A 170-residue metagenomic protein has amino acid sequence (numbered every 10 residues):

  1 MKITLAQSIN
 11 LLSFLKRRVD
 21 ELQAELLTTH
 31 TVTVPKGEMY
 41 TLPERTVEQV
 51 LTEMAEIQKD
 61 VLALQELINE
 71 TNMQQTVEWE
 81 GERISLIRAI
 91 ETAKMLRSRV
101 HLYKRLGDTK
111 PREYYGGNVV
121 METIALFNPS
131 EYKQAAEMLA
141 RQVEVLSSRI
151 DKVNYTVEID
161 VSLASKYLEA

Functional and structural regions predicted by a protein language model:
M1-A170: Structural preference for solvent-exposed beta-strand-turn elements and adjacent flexible terminal/loop segments within
